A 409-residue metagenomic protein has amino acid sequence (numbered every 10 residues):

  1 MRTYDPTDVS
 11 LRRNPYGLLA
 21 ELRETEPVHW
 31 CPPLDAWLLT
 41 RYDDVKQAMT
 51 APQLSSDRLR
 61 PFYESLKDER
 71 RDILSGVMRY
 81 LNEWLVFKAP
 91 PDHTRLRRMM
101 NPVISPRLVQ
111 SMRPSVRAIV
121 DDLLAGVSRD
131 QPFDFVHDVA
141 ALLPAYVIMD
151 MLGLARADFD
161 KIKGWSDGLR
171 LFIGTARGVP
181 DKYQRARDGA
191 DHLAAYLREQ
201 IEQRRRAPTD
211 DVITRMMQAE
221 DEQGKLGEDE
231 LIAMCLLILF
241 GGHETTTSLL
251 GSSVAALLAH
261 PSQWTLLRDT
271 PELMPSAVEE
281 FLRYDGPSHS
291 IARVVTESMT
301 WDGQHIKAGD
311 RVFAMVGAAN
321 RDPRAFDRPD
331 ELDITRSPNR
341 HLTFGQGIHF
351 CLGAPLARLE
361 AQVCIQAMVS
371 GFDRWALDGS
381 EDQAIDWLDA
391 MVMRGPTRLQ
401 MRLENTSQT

Functional and structural regions predicted by a protein language model:
M1-T409: Cytochrome P450
